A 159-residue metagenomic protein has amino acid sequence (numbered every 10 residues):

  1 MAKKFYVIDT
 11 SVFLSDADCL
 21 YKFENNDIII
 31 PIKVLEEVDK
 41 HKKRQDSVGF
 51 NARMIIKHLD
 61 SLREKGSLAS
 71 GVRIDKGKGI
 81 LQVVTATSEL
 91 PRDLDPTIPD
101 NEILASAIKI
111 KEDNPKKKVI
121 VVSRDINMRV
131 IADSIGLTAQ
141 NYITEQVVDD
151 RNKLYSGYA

Functional and structural regions predicted by a protein language model:
M1-K3: Non-catalytic pre-domain segments flanking phosphatase-related domains
F5-I120, I126-A159: Active-site-proximal, substrate-binding regions of enzyme catalytic domains and RNA-binding/basic surfaces
